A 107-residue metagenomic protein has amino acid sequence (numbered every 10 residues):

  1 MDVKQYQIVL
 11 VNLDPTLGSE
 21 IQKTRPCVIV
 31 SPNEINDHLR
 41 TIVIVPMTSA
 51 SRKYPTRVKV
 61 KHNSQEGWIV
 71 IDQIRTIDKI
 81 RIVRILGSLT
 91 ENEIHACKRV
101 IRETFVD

Functional and structural regions predicted by a protein language model:
M1-D107: Conserved functional hotspots at enzyme active or ligand-binding sites that engage polyanionic ligands
